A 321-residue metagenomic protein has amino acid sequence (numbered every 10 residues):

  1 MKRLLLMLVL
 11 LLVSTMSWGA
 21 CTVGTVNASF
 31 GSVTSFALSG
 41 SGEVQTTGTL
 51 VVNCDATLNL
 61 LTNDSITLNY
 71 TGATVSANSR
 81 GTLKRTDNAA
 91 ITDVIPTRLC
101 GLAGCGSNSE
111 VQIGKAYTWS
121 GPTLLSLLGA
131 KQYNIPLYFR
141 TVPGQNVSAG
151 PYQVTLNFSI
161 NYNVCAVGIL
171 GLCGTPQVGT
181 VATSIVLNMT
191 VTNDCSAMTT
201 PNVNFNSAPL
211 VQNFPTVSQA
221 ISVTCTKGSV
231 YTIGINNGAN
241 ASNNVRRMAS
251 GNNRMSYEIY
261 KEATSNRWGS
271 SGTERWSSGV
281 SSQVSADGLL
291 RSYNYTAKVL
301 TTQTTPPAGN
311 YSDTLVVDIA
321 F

Functional and structural regions predicted by a protein language model:
L4-V13: Sec-dependent N-terminal signal peptides
W18-T82, Y138-R254, D287-F321: N-terminal small/polar-rich segments of proteins
L38-S39, P122-Y133, Q212, Q283-L289: Short proline/glycine- and polar residue-rich coil/turn motifs
S76-G129: A surface-exposed loop-and-adjacent beta-strand signature within N-terminal beta-sandwich domains that mediate ligand
L83-C100, G104, N243-N266: Surface patches in mature domains of proteins
